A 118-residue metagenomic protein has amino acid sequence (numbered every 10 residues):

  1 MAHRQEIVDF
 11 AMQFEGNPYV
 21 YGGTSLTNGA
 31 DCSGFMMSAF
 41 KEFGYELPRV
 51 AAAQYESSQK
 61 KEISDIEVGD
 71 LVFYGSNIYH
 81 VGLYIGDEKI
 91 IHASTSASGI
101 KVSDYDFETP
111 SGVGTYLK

Functional and structural regions predicted by a protein language model:
A2-F10, Y45-I63, I85-K118: Aromatic- and glycine-rich peptidoglycan recognition patches
Q13-V68, T115: Catalytic cysteine-centered active-site loop
L71, Y79-K89: Catalytic nucleophile-His microenvironment captured as a short glycine-rich beta-strand/loop that brackets
